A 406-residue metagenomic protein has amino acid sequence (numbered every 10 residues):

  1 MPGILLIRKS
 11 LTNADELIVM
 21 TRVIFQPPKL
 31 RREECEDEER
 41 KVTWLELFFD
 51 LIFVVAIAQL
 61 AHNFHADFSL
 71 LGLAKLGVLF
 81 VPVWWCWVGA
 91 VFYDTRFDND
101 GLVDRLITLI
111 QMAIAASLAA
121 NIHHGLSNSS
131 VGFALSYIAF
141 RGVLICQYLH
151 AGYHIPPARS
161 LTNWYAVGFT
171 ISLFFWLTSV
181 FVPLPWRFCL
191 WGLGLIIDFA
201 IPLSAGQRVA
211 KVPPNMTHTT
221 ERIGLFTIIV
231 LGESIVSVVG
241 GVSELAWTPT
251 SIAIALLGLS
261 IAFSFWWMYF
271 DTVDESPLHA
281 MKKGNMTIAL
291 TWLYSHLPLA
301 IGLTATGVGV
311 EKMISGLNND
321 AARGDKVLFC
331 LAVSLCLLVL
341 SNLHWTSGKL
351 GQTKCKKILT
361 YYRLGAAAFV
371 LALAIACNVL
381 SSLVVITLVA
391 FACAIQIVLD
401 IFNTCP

Functional and structural regions predicted by a protein language model:
M1-V19: N-terminal amphipathic/basic-hydrophobic helices that include classical n-h-c signal peptides and signal-anchor
E16-T43, L47, I52-A58, D67 (+7 more regions): Predominantly late transmembrane helices and immediately cytosolic-facing juxtamembrane segments
W186-F188, L380-L388: Loop-to-transmembrane alpha-helix initiation sites
F391-C393: Active/binding-pocket-proximal capping segment
